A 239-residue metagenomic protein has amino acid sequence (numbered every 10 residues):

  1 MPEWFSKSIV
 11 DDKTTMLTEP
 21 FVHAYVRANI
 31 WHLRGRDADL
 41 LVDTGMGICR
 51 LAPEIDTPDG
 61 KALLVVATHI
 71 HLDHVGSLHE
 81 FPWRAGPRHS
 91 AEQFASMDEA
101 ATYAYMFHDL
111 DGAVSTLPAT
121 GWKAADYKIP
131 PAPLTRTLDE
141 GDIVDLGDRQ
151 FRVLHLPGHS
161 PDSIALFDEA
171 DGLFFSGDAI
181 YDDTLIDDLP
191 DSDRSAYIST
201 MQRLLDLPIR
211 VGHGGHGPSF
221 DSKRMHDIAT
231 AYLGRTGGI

Functional and structural regions predicted by a protein language model:
M1-P2, Y25-R27, P130-A132, L138 (+1 more regions): Residues that act as N-cap/strand-start positions at coil-to-secondary-structure junctions
W4-T57, A165-G177, Y181: Conserved beta-strand hairpin/beta-sheet module of binuclear metal-dependent hydrolase folds, prominently
D11-T18, W122-Y127, G147-R149: Short Pro/Gly-enriched beta-strand edge/turn motifs at strand-loop
T15-L17, L64-V66, A85, R136-L138 (+3 more regions): Hydrophobic/aromatic beta-strand patches that form the interior of the parallel beta-sheet core in alpha/beta enzyme
A28-N29, S96-E99, D188, R224-D227: Short aromatic-enriched loop/helix-cap "lid" or pocket-rim segments at secondary-structure transitions that line
G35-D37, P58-A62, L78-R84, E169-D171 (+1 more regions): Short glycine/proline-enriched coil/turn segments at helix->beta-strand junctions
A38-L41, M46-G47, K128-I129, R136 (+2 more regions): Metallo-beta-lactamase
I48-D139, I143, T230-G238: Active-site HxH/HxHxD metal-binding segment of metal-dependent hydrolases
